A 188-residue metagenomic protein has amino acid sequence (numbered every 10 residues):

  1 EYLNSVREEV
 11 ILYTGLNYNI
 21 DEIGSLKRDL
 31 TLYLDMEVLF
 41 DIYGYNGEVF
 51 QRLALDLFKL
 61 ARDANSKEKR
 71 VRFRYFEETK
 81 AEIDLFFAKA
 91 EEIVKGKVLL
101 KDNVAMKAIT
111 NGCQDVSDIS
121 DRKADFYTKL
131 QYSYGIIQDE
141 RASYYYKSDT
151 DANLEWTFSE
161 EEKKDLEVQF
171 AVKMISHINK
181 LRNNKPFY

Functional and structural regions predicted by a protein language model:
E1-F187: Active-site-proximal, substrate-binding regions of enzyme catalytic domains and RNA-binding/basic surfaces
